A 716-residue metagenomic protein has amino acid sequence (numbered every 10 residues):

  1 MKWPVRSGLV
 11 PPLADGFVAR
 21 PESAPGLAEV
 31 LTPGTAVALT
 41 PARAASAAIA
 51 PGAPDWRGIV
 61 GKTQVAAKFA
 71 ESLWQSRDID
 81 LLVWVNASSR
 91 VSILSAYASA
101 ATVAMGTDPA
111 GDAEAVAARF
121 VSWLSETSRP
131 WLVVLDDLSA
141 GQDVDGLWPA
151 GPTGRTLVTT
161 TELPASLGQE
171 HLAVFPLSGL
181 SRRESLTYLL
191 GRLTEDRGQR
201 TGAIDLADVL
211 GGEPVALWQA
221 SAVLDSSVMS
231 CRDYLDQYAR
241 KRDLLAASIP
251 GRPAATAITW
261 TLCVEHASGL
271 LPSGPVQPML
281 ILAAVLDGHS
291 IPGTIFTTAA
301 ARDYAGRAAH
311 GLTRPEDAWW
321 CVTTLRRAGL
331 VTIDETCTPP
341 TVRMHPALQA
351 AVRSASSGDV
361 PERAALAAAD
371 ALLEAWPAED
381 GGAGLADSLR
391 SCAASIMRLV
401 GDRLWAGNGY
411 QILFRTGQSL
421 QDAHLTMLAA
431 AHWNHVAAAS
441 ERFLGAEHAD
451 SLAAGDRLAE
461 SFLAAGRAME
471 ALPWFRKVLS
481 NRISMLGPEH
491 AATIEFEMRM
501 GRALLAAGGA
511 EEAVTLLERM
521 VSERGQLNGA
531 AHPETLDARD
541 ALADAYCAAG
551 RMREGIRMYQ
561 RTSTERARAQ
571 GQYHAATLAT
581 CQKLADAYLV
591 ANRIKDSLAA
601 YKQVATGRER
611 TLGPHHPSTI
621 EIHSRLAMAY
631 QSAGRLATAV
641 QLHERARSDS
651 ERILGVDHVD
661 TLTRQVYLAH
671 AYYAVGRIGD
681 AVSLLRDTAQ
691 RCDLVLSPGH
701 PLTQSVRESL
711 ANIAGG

Functional and structural regions predicted by a protein language model:
M1-A438, R442, A453-R457, A465-S480 (+3 more regions): Aliphatic-rich helical/repeat scaffold segments used for oligomerization and domain docking
G293, T298-R302, D317-T323, C337 (+1 more regions): Intrinsic-disorder-linked linear interaction elements in eukaryotic regulatory proteins
